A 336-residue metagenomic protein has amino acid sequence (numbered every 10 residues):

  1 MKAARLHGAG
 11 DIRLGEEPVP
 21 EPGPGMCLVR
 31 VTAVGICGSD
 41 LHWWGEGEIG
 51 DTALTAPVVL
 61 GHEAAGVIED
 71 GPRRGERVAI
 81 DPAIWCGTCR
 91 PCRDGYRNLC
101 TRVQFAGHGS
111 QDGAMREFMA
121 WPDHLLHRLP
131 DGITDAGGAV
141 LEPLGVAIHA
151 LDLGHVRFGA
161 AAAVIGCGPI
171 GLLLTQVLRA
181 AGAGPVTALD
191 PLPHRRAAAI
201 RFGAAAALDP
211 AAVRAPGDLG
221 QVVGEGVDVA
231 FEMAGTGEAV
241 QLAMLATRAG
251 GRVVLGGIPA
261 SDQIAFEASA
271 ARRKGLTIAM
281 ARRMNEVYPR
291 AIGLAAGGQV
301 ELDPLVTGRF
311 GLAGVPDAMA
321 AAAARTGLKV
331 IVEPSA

Functional and structural regions predicted by a protein language model:
P20-V34, E48-R90, P130-G132: Glycine-rich beta-strand-centered segment in the early N-terminal region that forms part of a ligand/cofactor-binding
C37, P82-H127: Cysteine-cluster motifs in flexible loop/terminal segments that predominantly coordinate metals
S39-G45: Cytochrome P450 core scaffold surrounding the K-helix E-X-X-R motif and the conserved "meander" helix-loop region
E63, E76-R77, P91, R97 (+5 more regions): Residue-level marker of beta-strand positions
R77, H124, I133-A212, G217-D218: Mid-domain Rossmann-like dinucleotide-binding core that forms the NAD(H)/NADP(H) cofactor-binding site
G154, A197, F202-T277: Glycine-rich cofactor phosphate-binding loops and adjacent beta1-alpha1 units of small-molecule cofactor enzyme domains
L192, P259, M284: Residues in the short beta-alpha loop(s) of Rossmann-like NAD(P)-binding domains
Q241-M244, N285-A336: C-terminal hydrophobic helical "lid"/dimerization subdomain of Rossmann-like NAD(P)H-dependent oxidoreductases
